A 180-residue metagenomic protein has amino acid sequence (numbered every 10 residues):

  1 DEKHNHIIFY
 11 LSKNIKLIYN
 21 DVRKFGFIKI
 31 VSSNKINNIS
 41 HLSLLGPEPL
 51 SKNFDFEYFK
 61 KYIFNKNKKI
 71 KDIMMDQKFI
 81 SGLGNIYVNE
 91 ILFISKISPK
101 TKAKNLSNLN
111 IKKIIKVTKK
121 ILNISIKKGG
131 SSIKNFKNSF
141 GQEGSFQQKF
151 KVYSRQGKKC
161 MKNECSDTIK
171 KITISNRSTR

Functional and structural regions predicted by a protein language model:
D1-R180: Structured catalytic/nucleic-acid-binding cores of DNA maintenance enzymes
